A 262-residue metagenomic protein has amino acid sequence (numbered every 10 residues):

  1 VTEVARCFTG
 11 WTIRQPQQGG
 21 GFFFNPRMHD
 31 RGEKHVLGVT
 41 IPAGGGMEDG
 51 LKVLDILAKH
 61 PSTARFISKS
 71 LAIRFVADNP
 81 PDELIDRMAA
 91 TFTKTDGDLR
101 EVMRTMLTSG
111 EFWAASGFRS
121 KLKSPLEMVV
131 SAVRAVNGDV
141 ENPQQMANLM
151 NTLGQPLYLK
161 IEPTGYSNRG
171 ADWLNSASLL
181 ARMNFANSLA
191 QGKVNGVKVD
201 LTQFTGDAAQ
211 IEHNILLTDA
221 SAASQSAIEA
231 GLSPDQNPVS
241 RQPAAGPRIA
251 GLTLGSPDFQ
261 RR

Functional and structural regions predicted by a protein language model:
V1-P81: Non-catalytic, conformational "gating/processing" segments within enzyme and secreted inhibitor domains
V1-R6, R100-M106, I249-A250: Short, well-structured alpha-helical segments that form the helix of a local strand-helix-strand
H60, A64, S68-T95, R104-R262: Flexible, low-complexity segments enriched for small/polar residues
